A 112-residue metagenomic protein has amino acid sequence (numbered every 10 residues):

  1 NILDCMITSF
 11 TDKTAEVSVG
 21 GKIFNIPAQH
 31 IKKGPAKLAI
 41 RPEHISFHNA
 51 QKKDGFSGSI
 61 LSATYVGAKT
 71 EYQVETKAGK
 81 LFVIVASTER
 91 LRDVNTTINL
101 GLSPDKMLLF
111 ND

Functional and structural regions predicted by a protein language model:
I2-D112: Non-catalytic connector elements of ABC transporters
